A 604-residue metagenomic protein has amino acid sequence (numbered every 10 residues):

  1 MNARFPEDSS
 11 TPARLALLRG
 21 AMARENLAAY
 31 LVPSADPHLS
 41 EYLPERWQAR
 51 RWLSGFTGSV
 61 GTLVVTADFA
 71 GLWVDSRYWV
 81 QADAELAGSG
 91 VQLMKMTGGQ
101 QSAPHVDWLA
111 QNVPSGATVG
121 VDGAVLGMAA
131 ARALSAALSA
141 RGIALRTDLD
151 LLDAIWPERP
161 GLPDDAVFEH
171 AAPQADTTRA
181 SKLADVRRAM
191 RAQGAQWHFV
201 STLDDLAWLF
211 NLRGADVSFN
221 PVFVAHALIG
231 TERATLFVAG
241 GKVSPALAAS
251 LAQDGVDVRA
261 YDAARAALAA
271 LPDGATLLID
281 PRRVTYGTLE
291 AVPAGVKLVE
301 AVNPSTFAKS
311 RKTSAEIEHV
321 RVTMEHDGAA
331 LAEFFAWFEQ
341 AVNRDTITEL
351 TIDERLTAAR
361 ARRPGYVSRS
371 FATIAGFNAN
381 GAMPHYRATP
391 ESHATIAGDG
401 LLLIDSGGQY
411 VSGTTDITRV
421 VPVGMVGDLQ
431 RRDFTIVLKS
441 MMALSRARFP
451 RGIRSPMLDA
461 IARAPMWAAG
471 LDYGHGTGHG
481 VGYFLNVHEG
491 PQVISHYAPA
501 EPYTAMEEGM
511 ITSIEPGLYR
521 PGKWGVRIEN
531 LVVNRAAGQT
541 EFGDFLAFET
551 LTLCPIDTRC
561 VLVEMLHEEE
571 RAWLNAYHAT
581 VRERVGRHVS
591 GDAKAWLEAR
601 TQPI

Functional and structural regions predicted by a protein language model:
M1-I604: Active-site neighborhoods and metal-handling regions in enzymes and metal-associated proteins
